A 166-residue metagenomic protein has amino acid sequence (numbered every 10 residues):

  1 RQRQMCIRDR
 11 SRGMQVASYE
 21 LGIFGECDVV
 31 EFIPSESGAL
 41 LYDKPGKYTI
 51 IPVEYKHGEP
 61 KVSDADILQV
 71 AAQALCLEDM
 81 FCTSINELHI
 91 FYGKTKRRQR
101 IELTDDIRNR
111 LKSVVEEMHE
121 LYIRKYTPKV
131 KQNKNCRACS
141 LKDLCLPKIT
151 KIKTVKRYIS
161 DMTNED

Functional and structural regions predicted by a protein language model:
Q2-I7: Short, small-residue-biased leader/transition segments that mark boundaries at the very start of proteins
R8-E20: A short acidic/basic microdomain associated with nuclease active sites
D9, K47, D166: Long C-terminal interaction/binding lobes of large macromolecular proteins
I23-P60, A72-L75: Conserved catalytic cores of phosphodiester-cleaving nucleases, focusing on short active-site segments
F24-E26, I67, R100: Well-ordered beta-strand positions in beta-sheet-rich domains
P34-S35, E78-D166: Metal-dependent nuclease catalytic regions and adjoining charged, substrate-binding loops involved in nucleic-acid end
E54-S63, R100-D105: Short histidine-centered catalytic/ligand-binding loop motif
D66-E78: Short, charged, amphipathic alpha-helix that recurs within catalytic cores of restriction-modification and other
